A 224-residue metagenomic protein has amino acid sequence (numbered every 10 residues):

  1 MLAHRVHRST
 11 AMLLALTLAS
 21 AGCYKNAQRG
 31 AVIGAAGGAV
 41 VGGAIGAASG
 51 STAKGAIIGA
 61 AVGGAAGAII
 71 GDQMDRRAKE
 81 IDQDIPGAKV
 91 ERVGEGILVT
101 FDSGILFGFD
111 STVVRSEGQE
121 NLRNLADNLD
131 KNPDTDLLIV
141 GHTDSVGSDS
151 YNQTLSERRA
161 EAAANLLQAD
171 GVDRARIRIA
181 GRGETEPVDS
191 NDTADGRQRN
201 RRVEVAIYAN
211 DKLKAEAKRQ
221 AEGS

Functional and structural regions predicted by a protein language model:
M1-A11: Bacterial N-terminal signal peptides that target proteins for export
M12-L16: Hydrophobic helical h-region of N-terminal Sec-dependent signal peptides in bacterial secretory/periplasmic proteins
A19-G22: C-terminal motif of bacterial Sec signal peptides marking the signal peptidase cleavage site
Y24-E80: Short, low-complexity, glycine-enriched hydrophobic/amphipathic alpha-helices that associate with lipid bilayers
A31-A35, A39-V40, A56, R76 (+5 more regions): Extracytoplasmic/secreted proteins, especially bacterial periplasmic and envelope-associated proteins
M74-I105: Amphipathic, membrane-active segments
Q83-D84, L106-G141, Q168, Q198-N200 (+2 more regions): Periplasmic peptidoglycan-binding/anchoring modules of Gram-negative envelope and division proteins
H142-E216: Periplasmic OmpA-like peptidoglycan-binding domain that tethers envelope proteins to the cell wall
